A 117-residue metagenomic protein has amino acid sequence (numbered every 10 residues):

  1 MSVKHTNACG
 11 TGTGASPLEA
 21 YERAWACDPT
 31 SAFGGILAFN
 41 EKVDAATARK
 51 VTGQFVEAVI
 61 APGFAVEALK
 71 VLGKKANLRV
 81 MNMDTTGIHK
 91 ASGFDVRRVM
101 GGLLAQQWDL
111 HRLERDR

Functional and structural regions predicted by a protein language model:
M1-R117: ATP-dependent carboxylate/acyl-activation modules
